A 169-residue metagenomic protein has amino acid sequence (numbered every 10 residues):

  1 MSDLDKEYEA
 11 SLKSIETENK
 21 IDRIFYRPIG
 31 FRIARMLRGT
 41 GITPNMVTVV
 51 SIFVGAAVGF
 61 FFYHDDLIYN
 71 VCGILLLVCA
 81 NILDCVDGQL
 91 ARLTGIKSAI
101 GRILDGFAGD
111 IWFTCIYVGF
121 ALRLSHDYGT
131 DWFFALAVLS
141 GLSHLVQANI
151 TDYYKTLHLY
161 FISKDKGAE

Functional and structural regions predicted by a protein language model:
M1-C72, V78: Topogenic membrane-insertion module of multi-pass membrane proteins
S2-A34, D110-E169: A feature for the membrane-embedded catalytic helix bundles of lipid/isoprenoid biosynthetic enzymes
G41, N45, N70, A99 (+2 more regions): Hydrophobic, aromatic-rich alpha-helical transmembrane segments and their membrane-interface anchor motifs
V50-A57, C72-C79, I111, V118 (+2 more regions): Lipid-exposed faces of alpha-helical membrane segments in multi-pass integral membrane proteins
A57-F60, A99, F120, I162: A short hydrophobic/aromatic micro-motif that marks alpha-helical segments and, especially, helix-coil
I68-A121, S125, T151-L157: Acidic (Asp/Glu-rich) catalytic motifs at the cytosolic membrane interface
